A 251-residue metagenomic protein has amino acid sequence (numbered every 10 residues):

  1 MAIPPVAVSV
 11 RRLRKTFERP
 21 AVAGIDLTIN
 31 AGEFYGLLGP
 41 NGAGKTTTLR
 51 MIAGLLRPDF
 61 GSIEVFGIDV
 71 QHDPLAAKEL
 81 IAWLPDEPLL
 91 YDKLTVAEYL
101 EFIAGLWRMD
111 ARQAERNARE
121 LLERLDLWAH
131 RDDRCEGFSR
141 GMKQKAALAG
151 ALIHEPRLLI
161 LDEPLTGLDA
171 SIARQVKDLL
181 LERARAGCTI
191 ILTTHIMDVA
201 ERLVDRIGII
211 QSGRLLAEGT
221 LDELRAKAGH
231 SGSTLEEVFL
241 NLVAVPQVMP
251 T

Functional and structural regions predicted by a protein language model:
G61-H72, A76-A77: Conserved ABC transporter NBD signature motif
E101, G105, R112-H130: Conserved ABC ATPase "signature" region
I153-R157: A short, proline-enriched helix->beta-strand linker immediately N-terminal to the Walker B motif in ABC-type P-loop
L159-E163: Catalytic Walker B motif of ABC-type/P-loop ATPase nucleotide-binding domains
A173-A186: Helical segment within the ABC ATPase nucleotide-binding domain
E218-G219: ABC ATPase "signature
